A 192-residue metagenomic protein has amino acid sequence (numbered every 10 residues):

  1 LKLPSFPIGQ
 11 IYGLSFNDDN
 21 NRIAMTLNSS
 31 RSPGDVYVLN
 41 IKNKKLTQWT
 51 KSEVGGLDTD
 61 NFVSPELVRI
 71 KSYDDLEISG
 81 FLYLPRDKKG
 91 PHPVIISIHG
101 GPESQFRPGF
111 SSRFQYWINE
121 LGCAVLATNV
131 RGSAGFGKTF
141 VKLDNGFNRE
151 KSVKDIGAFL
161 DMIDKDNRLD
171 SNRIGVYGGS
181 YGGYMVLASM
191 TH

Functional and structural regions predicted by a protein language model:
L1-K2, N28-W49: Beta-propeller blade-edge and WD-like acidic-aromatic loop motif
F6-I11, E53-L57: Short coil/turn segments at the loop-to-beta-strand junctions that recur within blades of beta-propeller repeat folds
P7-G9, L27-D35, F106, G132: A flexible loop/linker signature enriched in serine peptidases of the S9 family
D18-D19: Residue-level detector of Asp-centered blade-edge/turn motifs that repeat once per structural unit in beta-propeller
I23-A24: Hydrophobic beta-strand positions that form the internal "hydrophobic ladder" of WD40/Gbeta-like beta-propeller blades
K45, K51-N172, Y177-S180: Cap/lid segment of the alpha/beta-hydrolase catalytic domain
G183-H192: Short glycine-enriched nucleophile-adjacent loop and the immediately C-terminal alpha-helix near the catalytic center
